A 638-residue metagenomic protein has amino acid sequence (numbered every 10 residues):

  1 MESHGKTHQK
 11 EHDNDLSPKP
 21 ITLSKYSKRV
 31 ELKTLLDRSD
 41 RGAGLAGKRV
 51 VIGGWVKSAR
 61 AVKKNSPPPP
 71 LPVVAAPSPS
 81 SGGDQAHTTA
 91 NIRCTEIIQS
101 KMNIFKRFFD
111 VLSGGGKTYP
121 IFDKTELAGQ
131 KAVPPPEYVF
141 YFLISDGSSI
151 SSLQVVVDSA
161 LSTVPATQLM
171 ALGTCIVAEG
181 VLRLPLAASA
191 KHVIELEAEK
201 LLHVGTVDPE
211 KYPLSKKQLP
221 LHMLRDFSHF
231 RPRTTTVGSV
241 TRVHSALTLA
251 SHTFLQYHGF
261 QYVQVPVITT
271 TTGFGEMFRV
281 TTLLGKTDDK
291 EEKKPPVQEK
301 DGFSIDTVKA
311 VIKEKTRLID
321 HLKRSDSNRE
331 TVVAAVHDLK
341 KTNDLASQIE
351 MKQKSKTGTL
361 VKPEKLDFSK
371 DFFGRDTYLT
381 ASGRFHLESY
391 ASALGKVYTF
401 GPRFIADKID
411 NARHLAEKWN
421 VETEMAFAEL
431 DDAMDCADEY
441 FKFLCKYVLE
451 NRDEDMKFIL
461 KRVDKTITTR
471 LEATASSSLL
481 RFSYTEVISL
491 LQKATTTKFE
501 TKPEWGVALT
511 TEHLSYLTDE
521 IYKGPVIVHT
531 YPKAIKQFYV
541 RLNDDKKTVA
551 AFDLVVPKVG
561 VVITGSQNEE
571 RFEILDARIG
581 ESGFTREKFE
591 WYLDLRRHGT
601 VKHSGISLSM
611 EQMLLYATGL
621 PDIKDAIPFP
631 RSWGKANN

Functional and structural regions predicted by a protein language model:
M1-N638: Class II aminoacyl-tRNA synthetase catalytic cores and aaRS-like
